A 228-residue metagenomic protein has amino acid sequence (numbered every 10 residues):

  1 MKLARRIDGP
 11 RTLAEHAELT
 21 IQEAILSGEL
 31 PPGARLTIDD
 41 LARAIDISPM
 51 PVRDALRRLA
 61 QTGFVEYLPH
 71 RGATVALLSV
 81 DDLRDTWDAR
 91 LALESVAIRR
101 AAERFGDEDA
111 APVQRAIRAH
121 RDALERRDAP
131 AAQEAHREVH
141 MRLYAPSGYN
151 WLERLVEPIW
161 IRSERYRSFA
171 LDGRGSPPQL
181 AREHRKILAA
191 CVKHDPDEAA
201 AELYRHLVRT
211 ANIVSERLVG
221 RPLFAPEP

Functional and structural regions predicted by a protein language model:
M1-E103, N212-P228: Short linear motifs at protein or domain termini
D8-G9, L13, Q114-D122, R126 (+1 more regions): C-terminal all-alpha effector/ligand-binding and dimerization domain of prokaryotic HTH-type transcriptional repressors
R84-L91, Q133, A200, Y204: Short amphipathic alpha-helical segments with heptad-repeat character
A89-R104, R137-R174, I213-V214: Hydrophobic, amphipathic alpha-helical faces that serve as interaction scaffolds
L93-R126: Amphipathic alpha-helical dimerization/coiled-coil segments that flank or bridge DNA-binding/regulatory modules
A110-Q114, Q133, E153, A200-A201: Conserved positions within tetratricopeptide repeat
H120-H136, H140-A145: Exposed, interaction-prone assembly regions rather than primary DNA-binding/catalytic cores
